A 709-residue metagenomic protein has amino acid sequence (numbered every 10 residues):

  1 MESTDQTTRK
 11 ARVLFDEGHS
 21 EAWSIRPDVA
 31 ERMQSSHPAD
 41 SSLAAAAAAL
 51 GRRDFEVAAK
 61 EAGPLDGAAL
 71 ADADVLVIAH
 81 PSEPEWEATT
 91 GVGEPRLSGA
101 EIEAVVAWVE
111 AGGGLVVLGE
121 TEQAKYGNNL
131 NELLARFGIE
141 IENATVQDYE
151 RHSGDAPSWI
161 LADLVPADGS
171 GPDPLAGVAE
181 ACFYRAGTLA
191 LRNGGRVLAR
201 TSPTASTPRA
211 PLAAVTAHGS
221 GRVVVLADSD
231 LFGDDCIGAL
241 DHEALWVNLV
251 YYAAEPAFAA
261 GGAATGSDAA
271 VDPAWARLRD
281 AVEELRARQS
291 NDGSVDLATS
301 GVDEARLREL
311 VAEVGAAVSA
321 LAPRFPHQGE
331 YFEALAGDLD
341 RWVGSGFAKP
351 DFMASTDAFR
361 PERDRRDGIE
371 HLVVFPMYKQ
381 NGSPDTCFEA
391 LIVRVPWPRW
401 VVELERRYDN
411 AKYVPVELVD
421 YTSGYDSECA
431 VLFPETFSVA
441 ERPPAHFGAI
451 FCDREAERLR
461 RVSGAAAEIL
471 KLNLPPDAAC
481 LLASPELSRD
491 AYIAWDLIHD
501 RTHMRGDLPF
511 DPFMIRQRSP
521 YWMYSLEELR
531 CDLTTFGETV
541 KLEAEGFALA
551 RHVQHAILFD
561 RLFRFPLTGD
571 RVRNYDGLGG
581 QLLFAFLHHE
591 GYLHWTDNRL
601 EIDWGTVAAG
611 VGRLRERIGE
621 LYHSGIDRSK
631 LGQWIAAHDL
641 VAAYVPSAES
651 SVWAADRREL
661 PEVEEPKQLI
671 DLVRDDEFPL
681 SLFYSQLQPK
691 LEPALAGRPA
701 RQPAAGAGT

Functional and structural regions predicted by a protein language model:
M1-G266: Short, surface-exposed patches at the edges or C-terminal ends of soluble domains, predominantly
E142-A144, Y521-Q554, V641-V652: Post-HExxH zinc-binding segment in Zn-dependent metallohydrolases
T265-F388, E662-T709: N-terminal low-structure segments adjacent to metalloprotease catalytic domains across cellular compartments
P323-A479: Contiguous, non-catalytic segments that form substrate-binding/exosite surfaces or channel walls
R489, V540-L640: Long, well-structured alpha-helical subdomains associated with metal-dependent extracellular/ecto-lumenal hydrolases
Y492-L508: Active-site recognition of the HExxH zinc-binding catalytic motif
D507-L529: Post-HEXXH active-site segment of zinc metalloproteases
A609-T709: C-terminal, non-catalytic "cap/extension" segments appended to globular domains
